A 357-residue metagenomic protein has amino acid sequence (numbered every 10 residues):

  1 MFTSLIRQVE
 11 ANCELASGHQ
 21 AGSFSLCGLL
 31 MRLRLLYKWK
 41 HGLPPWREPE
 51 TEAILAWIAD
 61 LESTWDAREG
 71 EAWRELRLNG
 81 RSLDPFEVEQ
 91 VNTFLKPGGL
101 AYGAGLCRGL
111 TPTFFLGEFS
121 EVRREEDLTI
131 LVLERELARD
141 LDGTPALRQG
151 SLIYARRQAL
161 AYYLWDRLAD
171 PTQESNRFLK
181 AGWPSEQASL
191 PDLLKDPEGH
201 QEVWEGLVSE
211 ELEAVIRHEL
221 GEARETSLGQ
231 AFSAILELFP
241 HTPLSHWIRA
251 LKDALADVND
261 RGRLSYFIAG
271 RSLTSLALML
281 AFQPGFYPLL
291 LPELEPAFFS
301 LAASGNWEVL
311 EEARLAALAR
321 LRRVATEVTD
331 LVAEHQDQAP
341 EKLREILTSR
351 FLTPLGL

Functional and structural regions predicted by a protein language model:
M1-D127, G199, L355-L357: N-terminal low-structure segments adjacent to metalloprotease catalytic domains across cellular compartments
G42-L43, E50-T51, A59, R249 (+1 more regions): Long, well-structured alpha-helical subdomains associated with metal-dependent extracellular/ecto-lumenal hydrolases
G117-G143, L194-P197: Short linear interaction motifs
L141-S209: Active-site scaffold of zinc-dependent metalloenzymes
E202-A214, T242-D253: Short, charged/polar micro-motifs that form catalytic or ligand-binding hotspots
E210-S227: Active-site recognition of the HExxH zinc-binding catalytic motif
A223-K252: Post-HEXXH active-site segment of zinc metalloproteases
